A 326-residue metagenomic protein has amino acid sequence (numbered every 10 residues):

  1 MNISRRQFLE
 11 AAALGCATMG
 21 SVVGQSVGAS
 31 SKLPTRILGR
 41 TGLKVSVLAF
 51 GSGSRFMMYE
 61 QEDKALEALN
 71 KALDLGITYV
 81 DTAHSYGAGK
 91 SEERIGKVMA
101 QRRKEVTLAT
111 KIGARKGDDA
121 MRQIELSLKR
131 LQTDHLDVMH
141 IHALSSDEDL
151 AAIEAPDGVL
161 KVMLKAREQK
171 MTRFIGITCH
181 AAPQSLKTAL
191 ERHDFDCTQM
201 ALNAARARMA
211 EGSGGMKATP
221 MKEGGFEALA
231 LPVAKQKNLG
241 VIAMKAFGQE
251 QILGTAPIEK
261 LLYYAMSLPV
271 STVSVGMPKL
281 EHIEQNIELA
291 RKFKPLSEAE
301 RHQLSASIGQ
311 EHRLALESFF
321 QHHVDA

Functional and structural regions predicted by a protein language model:
M1-C16: N-terminal secretory signal peptides and thylakoid transit peptides that target proteins across membranes
V22-L48, S52: C-terminal segment of N-terminal export signals and the immediately downstream linker at the start of the mature
L38, F50, V80, I95 (+5 more regions): Conserved, mostly hydrophobic/aromatic
G53-E62, K111-D118, L253-G254: Active-site mouth loops of central-metabolism enzymes
L73, A218-M221, G225-A326: Structured C-terminal cap/extension of enzyme domains
D81-V98, D147: Glycine-rich, proline-tolerant flexible connector loops at the mouths of alpha/beta enzymes
G96-A109, L160-K165: Alpha-helix-loop-beta-strand connector modules within alpha/beta enzyme cores
R115-I242: Glycine/proline-rich, positively charged, aromatic-decorated active-site loop/lid region on the catalytic face
